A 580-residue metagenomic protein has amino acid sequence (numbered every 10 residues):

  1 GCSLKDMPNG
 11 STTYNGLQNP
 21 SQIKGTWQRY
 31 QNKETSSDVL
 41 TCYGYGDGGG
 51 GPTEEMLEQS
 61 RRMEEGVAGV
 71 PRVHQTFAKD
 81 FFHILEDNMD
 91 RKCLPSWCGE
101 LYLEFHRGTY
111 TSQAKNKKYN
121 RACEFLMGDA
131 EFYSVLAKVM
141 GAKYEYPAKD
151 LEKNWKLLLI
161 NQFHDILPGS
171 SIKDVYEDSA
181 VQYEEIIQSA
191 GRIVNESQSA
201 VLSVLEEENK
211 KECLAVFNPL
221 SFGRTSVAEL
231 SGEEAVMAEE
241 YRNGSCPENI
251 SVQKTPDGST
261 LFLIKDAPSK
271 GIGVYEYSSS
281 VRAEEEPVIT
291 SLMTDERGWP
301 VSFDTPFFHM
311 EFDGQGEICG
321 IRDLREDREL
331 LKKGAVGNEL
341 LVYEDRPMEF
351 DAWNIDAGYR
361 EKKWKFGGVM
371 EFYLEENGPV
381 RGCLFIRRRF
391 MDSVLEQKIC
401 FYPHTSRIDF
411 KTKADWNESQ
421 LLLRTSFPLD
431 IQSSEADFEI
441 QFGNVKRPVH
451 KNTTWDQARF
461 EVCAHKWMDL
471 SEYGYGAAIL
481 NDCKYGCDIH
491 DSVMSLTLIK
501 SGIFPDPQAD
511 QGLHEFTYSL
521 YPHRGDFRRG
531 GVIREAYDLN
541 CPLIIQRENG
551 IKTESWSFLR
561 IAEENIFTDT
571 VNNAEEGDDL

Functional and structural regions predicted by a protein language model:
G1-L205, P219, Y473-Q546: Catalytic grooves of carbohydrate-active enzymes
G10-N19, G69, E184-G191, N195 (+1 more regions): C-terminal (or distal) subdomains of carbohydrate-active enzymes
